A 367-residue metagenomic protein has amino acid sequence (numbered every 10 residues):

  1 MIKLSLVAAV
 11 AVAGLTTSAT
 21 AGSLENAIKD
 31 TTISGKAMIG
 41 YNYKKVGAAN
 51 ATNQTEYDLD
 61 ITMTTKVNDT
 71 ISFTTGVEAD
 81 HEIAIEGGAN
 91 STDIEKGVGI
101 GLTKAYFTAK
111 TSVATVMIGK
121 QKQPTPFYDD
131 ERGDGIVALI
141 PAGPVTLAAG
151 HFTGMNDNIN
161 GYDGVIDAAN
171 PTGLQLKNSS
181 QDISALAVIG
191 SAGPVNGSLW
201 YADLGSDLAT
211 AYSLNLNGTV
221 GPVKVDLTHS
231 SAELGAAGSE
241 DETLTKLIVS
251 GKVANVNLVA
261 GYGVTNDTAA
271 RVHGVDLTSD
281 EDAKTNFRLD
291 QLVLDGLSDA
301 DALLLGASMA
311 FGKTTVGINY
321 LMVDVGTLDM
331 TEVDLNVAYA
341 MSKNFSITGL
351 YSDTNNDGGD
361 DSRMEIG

Functional and structural regions predicted by a protein language model:
I2-K120, I136-A142, G190-G193, L214-A232 (+3 more regions): Beta-barrel outer-membrane channel/assembly domains of diderm bacteria
K44-V46, A84-G87, F127-D130, L147 (+6 more regions): Outer-membrane beta-barrel proteins
G88-E95, Y162-L174, K224-A310, T314-G317: Extracellular/periplasmic loop regions
T103, R132-D134, D182-S184: Beta-rich catalytic cores
V116, Q121-I140, T146-L147, G154: Internal, well-ordered domain-core segments that constitute the primary functional module of diverse proteins
P144, Q181-I189, P194-S198, Y212: Alpha-helical scaffold segments
F152-I183: Short, flexible helix-coil linker/hinge segments at the edges of structured domains or between repeats
L174-L176, S184-A187, L199-L204: A conserved mid-domain beta-alpha-beta active-site/ligand-binding segment of alpha/beta enzyme cores
